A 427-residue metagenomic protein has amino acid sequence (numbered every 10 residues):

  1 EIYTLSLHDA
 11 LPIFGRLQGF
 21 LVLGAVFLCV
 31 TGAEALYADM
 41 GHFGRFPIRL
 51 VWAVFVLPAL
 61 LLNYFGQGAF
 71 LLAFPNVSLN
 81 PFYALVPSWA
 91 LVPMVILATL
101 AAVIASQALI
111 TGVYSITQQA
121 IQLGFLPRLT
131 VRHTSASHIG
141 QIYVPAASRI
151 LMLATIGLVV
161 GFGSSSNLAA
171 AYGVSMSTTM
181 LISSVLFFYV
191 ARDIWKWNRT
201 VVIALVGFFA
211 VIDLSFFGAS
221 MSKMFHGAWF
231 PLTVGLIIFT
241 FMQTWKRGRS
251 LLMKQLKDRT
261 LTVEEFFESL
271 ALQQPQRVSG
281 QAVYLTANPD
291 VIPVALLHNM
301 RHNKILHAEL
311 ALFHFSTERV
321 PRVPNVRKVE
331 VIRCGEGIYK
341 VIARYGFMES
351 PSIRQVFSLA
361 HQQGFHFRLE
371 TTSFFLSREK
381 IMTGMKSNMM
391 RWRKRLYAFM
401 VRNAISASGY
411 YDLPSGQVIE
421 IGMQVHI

Functional and structural regions predicted by a protein language model:
E1-I2, F27: Short N-terminal micro-motifs specific to bacterial/archaeal maturation and metal-cluster initiation sites
I2-L11: Short, small-residue-biased leader/transition segments that mark boundaries at the very start of proteins
A10-I427: The structured alpha-helical core of multi-pass membrane proteins
